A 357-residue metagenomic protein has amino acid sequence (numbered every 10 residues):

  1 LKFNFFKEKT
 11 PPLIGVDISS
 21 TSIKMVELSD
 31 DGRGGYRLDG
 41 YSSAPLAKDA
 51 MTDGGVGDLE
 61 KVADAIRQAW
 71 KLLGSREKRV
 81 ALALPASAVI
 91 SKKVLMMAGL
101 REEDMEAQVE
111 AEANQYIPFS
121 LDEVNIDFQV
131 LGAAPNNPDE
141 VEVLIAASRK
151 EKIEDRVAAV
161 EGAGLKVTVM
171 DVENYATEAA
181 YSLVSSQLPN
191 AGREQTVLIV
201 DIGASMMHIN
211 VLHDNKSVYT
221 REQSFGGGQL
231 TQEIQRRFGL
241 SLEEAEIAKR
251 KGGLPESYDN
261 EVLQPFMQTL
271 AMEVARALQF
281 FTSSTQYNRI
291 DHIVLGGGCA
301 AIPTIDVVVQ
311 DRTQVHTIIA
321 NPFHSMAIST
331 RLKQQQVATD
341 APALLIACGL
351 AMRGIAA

Functional and structural regions predicted by a protein language model:
L1-A357: Hydrophobic/aromatic-enriched cytosolic interaction surfaces used to assemble or bind macromolecules
